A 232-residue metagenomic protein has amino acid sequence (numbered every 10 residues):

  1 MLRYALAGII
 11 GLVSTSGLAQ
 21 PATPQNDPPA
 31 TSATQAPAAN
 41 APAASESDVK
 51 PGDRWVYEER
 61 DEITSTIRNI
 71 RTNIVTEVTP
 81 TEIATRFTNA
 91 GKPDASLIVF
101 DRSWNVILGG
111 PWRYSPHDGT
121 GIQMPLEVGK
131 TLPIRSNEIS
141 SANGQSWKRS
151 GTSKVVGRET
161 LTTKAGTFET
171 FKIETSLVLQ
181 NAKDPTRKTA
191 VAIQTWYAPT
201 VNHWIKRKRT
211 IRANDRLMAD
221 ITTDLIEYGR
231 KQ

Functional and structural regions predicted by a protein language model:
M1-Q20: Sec-dependent N-terminal signal peptides
G8, A41, D118: Generic anion/oxyanion-binding catalytic loop in active/binding sites
V13-G17, A30, D118: Residue-level detector of alpha-helical transmembrane segments in integral membrane proteins
P24-V106, G110-Y114, E127, S136-Q232: Acidic, serine/threonine-rich low-complexity disordered tracts
G119-P125: A generic structured-segment signal
L132-I134: Short Pro-Gly-centered flexible turn/kink motifs
